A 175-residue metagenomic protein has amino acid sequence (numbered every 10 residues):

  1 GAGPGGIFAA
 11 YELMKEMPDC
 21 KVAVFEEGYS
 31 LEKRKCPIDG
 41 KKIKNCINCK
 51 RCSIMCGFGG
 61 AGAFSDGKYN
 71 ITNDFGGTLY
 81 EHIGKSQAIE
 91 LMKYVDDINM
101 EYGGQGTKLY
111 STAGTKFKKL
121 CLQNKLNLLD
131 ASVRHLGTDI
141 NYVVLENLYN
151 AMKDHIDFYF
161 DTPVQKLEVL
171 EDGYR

Functional and structural regions predicted by a protein language model:
G1-Y29: N-terminal Rossmann-like FAD-binding beta1-loop-alpha1 element of flavoenzymes
F8, V143, Y159: Short, conserved clusters of charged catalytic residues that mark active-site and nucleotide-handling motifs
A9-A10, R34, V169: Short glycine-/acidic-enriched loop or helix-start segments at secondary-structure transitions that form or flank
P18-K21, F58-G59, D154, D172: Short coil/turn connectors at secondary-structure junctions
V24-E26, D130, F158-D161: General beta-strand structural signal in soluble alpha/beta enzymes
S30-R34, I38-H155: Conserved N-terminal/central alpha/beta ligand/cofactor-binding core
Y69, Y174-R175: Hydrophobic residues embedded in beta-strands of well-ordered beta-sheets
F160-Y174: A conserved short coil-to-beta-strand element within the FAD-binding core of flavoproteins
